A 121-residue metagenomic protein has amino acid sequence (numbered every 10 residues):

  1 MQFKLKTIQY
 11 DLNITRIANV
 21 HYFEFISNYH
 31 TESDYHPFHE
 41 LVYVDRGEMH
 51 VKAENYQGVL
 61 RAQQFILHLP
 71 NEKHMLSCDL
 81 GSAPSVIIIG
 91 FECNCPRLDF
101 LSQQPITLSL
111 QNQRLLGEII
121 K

Functional and structural regions predicted by a protein language model:
M1-V59, E72: Generic protein-terminus/edge-of-domain signal
A53-E54, S77-C78, L98: Short glycine-/acidic-enriched loop or helix-start segments at secondary-structure transitions that form or flank
Y56-G58, I87, Q104-I106: Short beta-strand segments
Q63-Q64: Loop/turn positions that initiate beta-strands
L67: DNA-recognition element of transcription regulators
N71-C95: Ligand-binding loop in jelly-roll beta-barrel domains
L98-K121: Amphipathic alpha-helical segments enriched in hydrophobic/aromatic residues interleaved with Lys/Arg
